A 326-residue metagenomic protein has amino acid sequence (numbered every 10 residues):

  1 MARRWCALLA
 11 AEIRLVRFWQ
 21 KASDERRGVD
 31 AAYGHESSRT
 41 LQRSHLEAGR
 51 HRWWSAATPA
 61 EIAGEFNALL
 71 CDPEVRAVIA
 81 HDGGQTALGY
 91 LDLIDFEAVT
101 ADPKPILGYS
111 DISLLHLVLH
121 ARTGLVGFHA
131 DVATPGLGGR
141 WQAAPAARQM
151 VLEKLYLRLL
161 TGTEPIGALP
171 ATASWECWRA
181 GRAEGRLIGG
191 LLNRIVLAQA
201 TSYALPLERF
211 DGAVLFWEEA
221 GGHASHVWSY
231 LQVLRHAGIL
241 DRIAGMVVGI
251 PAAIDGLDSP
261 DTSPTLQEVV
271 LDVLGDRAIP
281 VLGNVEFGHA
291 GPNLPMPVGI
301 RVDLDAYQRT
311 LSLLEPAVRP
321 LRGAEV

Functional and structural regions predicted by a protein language model:
M1-E74: ATP/NTP phosphate-donor binding region
K21-R26, R182-E218, G222: Conserved beta-alpha junction segments in alpha/beta enzyme cores
P73-Y90, D241-A253: Short acidic, glycine-rich surface-loop motifs adjacent to enzyme active sites
I94-V118, V126-A133, P280: Short, acidic/small-residue loops that bind anionic groups at enzyme active sites
S113-G124, A290-P297: Glycine-rich, charge-decorated loop segments at or immediately adjacent to ligand/cofactor-binding or catalytic sites
L125-N193: Conserved anion/nucleotide-ligand pocket segment
Y203-L266: Internal helical hairpin/lid segments
V248-V326: ATP/nucleoside-binding phosphotransfer catalytic cores, i.e., glycine-rich phosphate-binding loops
